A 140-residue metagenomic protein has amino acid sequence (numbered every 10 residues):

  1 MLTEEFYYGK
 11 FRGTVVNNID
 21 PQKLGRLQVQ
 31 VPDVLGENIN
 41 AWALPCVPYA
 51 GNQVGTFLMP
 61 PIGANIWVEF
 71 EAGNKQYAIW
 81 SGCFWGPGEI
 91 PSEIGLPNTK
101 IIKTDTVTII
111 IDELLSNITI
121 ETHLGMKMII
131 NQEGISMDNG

Functional and structural regions predicted by a protein language model:
M1-G140: Hydrophobic packing positions characteristic of elongated beta-solenoid/beta-helix-type spike/fiber shafts
